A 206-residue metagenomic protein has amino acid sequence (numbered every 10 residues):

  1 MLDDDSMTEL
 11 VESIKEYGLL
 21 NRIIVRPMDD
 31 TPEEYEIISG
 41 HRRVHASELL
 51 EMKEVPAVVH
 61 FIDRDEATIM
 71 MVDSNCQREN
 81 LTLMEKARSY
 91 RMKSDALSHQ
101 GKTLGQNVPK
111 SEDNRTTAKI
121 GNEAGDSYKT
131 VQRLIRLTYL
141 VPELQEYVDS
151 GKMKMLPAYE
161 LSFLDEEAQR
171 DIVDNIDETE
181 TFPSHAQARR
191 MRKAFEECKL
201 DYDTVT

Functional and structural regions predicted by a protein language model:
M1-H60, E66-E79: Short, charged/polar connector segments at secondary-structure boundaries
T8-E12, R91, R170, D174: Amphipathic, non-transmembrane alpha-helical secondary structure
K15, L19, E48, S98 (+3 more regions): Signal for well-folded cores of large energy- and translation-related assemblies
L20-R22, F61, D65-I69, Q100-N114: An anion-engaging/catalytic patch
R78-E166, R170-D171: Alpha-helical interaction elements
Q169-V205: Helix-turn-helix/homeodomain-like alpha-helical modules used for DNA recognition and transcription-factor dimerization
